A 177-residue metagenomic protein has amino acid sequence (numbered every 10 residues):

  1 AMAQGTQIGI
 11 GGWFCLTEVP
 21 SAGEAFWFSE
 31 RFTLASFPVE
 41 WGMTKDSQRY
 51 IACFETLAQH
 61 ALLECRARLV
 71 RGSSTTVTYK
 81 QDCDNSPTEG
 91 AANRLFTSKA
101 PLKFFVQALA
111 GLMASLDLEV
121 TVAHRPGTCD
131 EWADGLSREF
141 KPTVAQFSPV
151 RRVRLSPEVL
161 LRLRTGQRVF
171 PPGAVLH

Functional and structural regions predicted by a protein language model:
A1-I8: Two-metal-ion RNase H-like nuclease active-site motif
I10-F14: Short beta-strand scaffold segments in enzyme catalytic cores
T17-L57, P87, A92-F96: A short, polar/acidic, helix/strand-boundary loop motif
A35-G42, L63, A67-R68, A145 (+1 more regions): Polar/charged alpha-helical tracts
A58-L62: Short, well-ordered amphipathic alpha-helical segments that serve as non-catalytic structural scaffolds within diverse
L63-E131, G135-R138: RNase H catalytic domain
L116-V175: C-terminal functional segments of enzyme domains
